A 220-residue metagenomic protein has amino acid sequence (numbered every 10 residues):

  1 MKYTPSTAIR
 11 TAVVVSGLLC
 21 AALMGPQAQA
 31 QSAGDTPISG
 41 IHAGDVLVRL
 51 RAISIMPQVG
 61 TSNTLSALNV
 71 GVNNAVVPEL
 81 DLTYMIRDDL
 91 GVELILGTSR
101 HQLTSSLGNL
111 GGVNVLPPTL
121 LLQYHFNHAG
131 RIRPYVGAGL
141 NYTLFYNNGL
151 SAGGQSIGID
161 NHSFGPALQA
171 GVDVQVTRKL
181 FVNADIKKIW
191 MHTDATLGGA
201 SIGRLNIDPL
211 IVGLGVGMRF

Functional and structural regions predicted by a protein language model:
M1-H42: Cleavable N-terminal export/targeting peptides
P26-D81, N147, G217: Short glycine/proline- and aromatic-enriched beta-strand/turn motifs that initiate or cap beta-hairpins
G44, N74-P78, G112-P118, I132 (+2 more regions): Residues that define the transmembrane beta-barrel architecture of outer-membrane proteins
L47, G91, R131-R133, Q175 (+1 more regions): Membrane-spanning beta-strand positions in outer-membrane beta-barrel proteins
A52-S54, D81-A152, P209-F220: Gram-negative (and chloroplast) outer-membrane scaffold detector with strong preference for beta-barrel transmembrane
G60-S66, Q102-L110, Y146-Q155, D194-S201: Outer-membrane beta-barrel translocator domains and adjoining extracellular loop/strand segments of Gram-negative
H101, T177-F220: Predominantly the C-terminal beta-signal and adjacent terminal strand-loop region of outer-membrane beta-barrel
P117-L122, G137-Y142, N161-V172, I186-K188: Hydrophobic alpha-helical segments of small multi-pass membrane proteins
